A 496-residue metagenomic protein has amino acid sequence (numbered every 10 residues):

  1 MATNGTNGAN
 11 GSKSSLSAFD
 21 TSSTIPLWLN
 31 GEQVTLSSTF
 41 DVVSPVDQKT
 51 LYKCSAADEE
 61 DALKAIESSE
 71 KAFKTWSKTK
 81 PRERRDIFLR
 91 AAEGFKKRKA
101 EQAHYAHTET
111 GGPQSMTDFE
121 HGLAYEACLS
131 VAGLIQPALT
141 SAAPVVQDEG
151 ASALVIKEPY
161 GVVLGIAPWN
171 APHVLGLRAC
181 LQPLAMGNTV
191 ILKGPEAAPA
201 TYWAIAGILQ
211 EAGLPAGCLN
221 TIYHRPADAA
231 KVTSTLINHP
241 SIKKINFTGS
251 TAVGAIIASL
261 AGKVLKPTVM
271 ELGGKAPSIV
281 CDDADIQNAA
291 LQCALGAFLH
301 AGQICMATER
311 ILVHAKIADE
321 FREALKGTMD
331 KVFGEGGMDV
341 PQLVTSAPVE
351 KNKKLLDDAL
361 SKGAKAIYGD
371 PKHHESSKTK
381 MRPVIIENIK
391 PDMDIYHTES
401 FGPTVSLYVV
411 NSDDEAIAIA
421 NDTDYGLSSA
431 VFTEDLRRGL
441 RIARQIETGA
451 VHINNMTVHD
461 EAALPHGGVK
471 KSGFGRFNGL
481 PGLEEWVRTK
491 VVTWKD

Functional and structural regions predicted by a protein language model:
A2-A151: N-terminal Rossmann-like NAD(P)+-binding subdomain of aldehyde/semialdehyde dehydrogenases
N4-G8, V46-K53, I242, H373 (+1 more regions): Conserved C-terminal structural/oligomerization subdomain of aldehyde/semialdehyde dehydrogenase
P45, E59-A62, P81, K99 (+5 more regions): Residues at or immediately preceding the N-termini of alpha-helices
Q48, R84, A106, G187 (+8 more regions): Residue-level signal for inorganic ion chemistry
L51-A57, A72-K78, L164-G165, S278-V280 (+5 more regions): Short, well-ordered beta-strand elements within core beta-sheets of diverse protein domains
F73, S77, A92-K99, A103-A106 (+19 more regions): Structural signal for hydrophobic packing residues in well-ordered secondary-structure cores of soluble enzyme domains
A142-N288, V410: Rossmann-like NAD(P) dinucleotide-binding subdomain of oxidoreductase/dehydrogenase enzymes
G213, A252-K390, I453: ALDH superfamily catalytic-core signature
